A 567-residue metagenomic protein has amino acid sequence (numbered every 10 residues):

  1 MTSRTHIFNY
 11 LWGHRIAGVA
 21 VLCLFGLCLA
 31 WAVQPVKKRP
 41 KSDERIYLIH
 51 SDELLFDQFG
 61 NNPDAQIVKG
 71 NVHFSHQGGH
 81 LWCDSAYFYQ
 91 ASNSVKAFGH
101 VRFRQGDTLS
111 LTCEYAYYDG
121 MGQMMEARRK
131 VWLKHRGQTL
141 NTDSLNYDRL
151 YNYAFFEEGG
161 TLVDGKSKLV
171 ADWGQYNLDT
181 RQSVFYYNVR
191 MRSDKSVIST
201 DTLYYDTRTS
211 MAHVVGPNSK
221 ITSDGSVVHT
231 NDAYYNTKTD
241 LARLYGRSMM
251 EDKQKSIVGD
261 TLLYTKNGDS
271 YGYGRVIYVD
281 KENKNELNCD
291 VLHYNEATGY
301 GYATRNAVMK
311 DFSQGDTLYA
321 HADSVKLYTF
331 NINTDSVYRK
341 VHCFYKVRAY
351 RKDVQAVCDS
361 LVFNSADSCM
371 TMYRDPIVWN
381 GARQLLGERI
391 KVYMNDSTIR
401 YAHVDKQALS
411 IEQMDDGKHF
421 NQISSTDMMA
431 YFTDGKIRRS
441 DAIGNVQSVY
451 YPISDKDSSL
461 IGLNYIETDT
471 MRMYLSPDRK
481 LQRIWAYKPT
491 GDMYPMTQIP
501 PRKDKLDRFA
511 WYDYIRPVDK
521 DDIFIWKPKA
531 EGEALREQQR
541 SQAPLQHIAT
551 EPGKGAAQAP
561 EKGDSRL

Functional and structural regions predicted by a protein language model:
M1-G13: N-terminal secretory signal peptides that target proteins for export/translocation
A17-C28: Bacterial N-terminal signal peptides
W31-L567: N-terminal amphipathic/hydrophobic interface segments
